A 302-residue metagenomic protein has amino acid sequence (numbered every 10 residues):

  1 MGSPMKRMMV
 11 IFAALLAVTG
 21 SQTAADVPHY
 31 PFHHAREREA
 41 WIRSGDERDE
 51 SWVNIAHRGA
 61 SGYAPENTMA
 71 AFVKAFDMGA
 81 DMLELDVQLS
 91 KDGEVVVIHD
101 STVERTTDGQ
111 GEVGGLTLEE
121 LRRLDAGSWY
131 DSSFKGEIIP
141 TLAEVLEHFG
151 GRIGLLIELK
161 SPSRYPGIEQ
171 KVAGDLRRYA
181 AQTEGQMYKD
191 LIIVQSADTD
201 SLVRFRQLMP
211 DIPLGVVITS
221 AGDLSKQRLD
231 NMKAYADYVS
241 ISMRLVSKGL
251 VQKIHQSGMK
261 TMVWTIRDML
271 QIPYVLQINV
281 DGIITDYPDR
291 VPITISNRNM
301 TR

Functional and structural regions predicted by a protein language model:
M1-S3: N-terminal secretory signal peptides that target proteins for export/translocation
R7-A13, S21-R302: Phosphate-group recognition and catalysis centered on beta-loop-alpha active-site segments
